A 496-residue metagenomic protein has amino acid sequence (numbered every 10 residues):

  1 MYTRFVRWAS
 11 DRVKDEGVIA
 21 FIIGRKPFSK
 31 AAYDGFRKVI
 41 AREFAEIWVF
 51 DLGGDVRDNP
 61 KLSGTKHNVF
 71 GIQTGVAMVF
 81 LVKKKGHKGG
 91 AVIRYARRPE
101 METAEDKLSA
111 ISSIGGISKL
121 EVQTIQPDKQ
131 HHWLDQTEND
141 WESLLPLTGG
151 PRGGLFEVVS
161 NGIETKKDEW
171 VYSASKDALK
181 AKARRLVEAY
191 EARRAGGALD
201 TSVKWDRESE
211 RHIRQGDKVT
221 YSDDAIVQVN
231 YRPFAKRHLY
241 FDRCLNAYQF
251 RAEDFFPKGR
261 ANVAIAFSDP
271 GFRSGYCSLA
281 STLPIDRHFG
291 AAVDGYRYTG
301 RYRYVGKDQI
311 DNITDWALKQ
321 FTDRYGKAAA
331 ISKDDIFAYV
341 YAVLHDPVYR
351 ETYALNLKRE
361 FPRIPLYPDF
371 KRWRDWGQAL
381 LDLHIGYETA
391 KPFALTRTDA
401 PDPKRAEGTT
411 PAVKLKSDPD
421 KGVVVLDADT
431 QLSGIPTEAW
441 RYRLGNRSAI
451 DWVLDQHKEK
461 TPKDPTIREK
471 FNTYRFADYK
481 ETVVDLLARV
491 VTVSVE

Functional and structural regions predicted by a protein language model:
M1: Mobile active-site "lid"/loop adjacent to the S-adenosyl-L-methionine
R4: Adenylate-forming
W8-E496: Sequence-level detector for compositionally biased, low-complexity segments
